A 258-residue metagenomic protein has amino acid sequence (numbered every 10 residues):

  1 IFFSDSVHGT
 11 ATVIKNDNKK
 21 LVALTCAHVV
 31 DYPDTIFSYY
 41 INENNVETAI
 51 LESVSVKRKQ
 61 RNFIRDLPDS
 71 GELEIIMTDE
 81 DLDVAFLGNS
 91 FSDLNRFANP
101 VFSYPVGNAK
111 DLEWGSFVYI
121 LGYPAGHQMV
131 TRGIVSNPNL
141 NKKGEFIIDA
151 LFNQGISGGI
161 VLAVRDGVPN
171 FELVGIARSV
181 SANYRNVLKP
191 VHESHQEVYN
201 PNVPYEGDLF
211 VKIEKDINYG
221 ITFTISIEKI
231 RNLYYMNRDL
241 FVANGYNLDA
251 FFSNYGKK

Functional and structural regions predicted by a protein language model:
F2-C26, I221: A conserved glycine-rich beta-strand in the N-terminal activation segment of trypsin-fold
T10-T12, T131-N137: Short beta-strand-centered aromatic/proline hotspots
T12, L151-A177, V187-V191: Catalytic nucleophile loop of clan PA
T12, P33, G71-T78, S90-A125 (+1 more regions): Active-site substrate-binding loop(s) of clan PA
N16-D79: Catalytic-histidine neighborhood of serine endopeptidases, predominantly the chymotrypsin-like S1/PA family
I36, E43-E47, Q60, L173-K258: C-terminal cap/linker of serine protease catalytic domains
T78-D81, D93-R96, M129, N137-G144: Gly/Ser-enriched beta-turn/beta-hairpin loop segments
V84-F86, K143-A150: Short, solvent-exposed secondary-structure boundary/capping segments
